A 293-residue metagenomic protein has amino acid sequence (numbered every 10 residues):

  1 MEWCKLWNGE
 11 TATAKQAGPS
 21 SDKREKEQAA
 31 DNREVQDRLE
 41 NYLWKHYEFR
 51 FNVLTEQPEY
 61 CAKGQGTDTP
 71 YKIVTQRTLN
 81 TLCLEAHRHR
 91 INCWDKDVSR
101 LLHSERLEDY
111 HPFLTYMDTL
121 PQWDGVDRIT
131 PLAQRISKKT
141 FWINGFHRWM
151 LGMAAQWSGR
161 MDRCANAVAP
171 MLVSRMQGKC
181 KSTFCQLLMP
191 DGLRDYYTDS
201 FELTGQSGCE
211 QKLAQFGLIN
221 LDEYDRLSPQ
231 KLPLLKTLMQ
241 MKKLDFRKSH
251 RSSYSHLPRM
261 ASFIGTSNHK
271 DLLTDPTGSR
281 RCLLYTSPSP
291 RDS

Functional and structural regions predicted by a protein language model:
M1-V126, S137-N144: N-terminal nucleic-acid engagement/recognition segments and initiation subdomains in replication, restriction
L101-A214: P-loop NTPase catalytic core of nucleic-acid-dependent motor ATPases
C209-L213, K248-T266: AAA+/SF3 P-loop NTPase mechanochemical coupling elements
L218-D225, D245-F246, I264-H269: Conserved catalytic/coupling elements of P-loop NTPase cores
L218-M239, D275-G278: Conserved AAA+/SF3 P-loop NTPase catalytic/coupling segment centered on the Walker-B
P233-S252: Conserved catalytic/switch belt of AAA+ P-loop NTPases
R259-P276, R281-L283: Canonical AAA+ ATPase core
Y285-D292: Conserved small/polar residues in nucleotide/adenosyl-binding loops
